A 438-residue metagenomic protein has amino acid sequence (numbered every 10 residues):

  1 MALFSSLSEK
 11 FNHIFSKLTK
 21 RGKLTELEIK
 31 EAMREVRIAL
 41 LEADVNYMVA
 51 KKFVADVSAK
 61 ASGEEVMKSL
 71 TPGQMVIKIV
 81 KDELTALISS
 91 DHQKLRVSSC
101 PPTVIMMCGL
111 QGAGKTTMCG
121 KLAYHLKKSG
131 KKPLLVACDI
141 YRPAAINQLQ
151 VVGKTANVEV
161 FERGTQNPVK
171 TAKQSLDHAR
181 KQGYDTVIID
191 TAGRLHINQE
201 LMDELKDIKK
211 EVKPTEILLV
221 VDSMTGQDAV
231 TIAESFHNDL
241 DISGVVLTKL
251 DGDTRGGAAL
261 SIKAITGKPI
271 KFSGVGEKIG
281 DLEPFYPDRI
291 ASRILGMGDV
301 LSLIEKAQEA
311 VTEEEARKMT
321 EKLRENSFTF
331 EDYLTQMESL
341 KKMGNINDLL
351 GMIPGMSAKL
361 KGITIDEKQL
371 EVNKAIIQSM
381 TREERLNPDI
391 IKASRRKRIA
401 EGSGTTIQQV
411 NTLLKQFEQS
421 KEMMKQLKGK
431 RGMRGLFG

Functional and structural regions predicted by a protein language model:
A2-Q93, C100-T103, G164, E283-P284 (+2 more regions): Non-catalytic, charged/low-complexity accessory segments that flank nucleotide-binding cores of NTPase families
E28-E31, E35-I38, E42-C108, A113-S243 (+4 more regions): Nucleotide-state-sensitive switch-loop elements of NTP-binding domains
T248: Phosphate-centric recognition/catalysis
